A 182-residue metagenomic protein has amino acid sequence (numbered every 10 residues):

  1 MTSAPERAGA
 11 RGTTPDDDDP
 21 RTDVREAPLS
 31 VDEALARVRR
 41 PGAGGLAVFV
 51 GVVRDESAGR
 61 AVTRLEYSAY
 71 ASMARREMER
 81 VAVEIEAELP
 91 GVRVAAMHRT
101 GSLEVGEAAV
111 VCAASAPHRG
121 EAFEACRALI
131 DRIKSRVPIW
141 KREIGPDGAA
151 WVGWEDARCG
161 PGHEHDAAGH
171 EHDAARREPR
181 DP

Functional and structural regions predicted by a protein language model:
M1-A109, S115-R127, D131-P182: N-terminal, polar/charged subdomain of small-to-medium soluble alpha/beta proteins
